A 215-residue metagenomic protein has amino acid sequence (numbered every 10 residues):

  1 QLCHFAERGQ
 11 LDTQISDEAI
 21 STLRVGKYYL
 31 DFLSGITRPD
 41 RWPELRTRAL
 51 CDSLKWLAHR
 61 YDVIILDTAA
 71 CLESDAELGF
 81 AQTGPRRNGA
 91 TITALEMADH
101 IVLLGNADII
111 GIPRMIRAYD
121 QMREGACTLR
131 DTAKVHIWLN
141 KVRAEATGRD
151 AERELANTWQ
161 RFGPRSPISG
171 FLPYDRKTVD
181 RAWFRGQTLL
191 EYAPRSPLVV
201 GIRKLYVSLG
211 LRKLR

Functional and structural regions predicted by a protein language model:
Q1-F32, S169: Phosphate-binding loop that captures ATP/GTP phosphates
S21-T22, S53-K55: A generic local secondary-structure boundary/capping motif
I36-T37, R143: Glycine-rich beta-alpha junction loops
T37-D40, C71-L72: A short, flexible beta-alpha/helix-coil linker loop
P39-C51: Short glycine-rich substrate-engagement loop in P-loop NTPases that contacts/grips substrate
R48, D52, A58-H59, V63 (+1 more regions): Conserved catalytic-core segment of NTP-binding enzymes
K141-R143, A156-L189, I202: Beta-strand-loop-alpha "switch" segments that mediate conformational coupling across diverse proteins
F184-R215: NTP-binding/hydrolysis catalytic cores, primarily Walker-type P-loop NTPases
